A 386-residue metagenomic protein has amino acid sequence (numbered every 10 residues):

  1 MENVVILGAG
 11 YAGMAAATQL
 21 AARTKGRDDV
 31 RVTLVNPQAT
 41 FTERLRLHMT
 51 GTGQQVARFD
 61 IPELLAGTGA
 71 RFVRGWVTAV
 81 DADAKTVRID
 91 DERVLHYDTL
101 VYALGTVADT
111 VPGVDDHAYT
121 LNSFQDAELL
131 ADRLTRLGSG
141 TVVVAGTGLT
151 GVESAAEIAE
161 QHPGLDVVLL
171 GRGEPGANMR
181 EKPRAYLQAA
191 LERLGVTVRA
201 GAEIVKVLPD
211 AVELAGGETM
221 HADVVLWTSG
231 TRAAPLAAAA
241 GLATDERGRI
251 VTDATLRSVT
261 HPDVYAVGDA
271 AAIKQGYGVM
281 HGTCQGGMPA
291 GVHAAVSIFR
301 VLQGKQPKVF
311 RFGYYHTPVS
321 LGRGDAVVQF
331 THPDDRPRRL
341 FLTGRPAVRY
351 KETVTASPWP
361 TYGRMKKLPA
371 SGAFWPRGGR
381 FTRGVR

Functional and structural regions predicted by a protein language model:
M1-A70, E153-E181: Beta1-alpha1 glycine-rich phosphate/pyrophosphate-binding loop at the start of Rossmann-like nucleotide-binding domains
M1-N3, G69-T141, L226: FAD-binding core/adjacent interface of flavoenzyme oxidoreductases
M1-V4, Y11-G13, A39-Q55, L100 (+2 more regions): Conserved N-terminal glycine/acidic-rich loop preference
A12, G105-A108, T231-R232, G324: Short glycine-rich anion-binding loops that position phosphate/pyrophosphate groups of nucleotides and phosphorylated
A17, Q285-F312: Internal hydrophobic alpha-helix adjacent to the cofactor/substrate pocket in enzyme cavities
F72-V80, L95, P163-A254, P307: A Rossmann-like FAD-binding core segment of flavoenzymes
D116-S139, T219-V224, T228-P289: FAD-site-proximal beta/loop scaffold in flavoenzymes
R323-R386: C-terminal auxiliary extensions adjacent to catalytic cores
